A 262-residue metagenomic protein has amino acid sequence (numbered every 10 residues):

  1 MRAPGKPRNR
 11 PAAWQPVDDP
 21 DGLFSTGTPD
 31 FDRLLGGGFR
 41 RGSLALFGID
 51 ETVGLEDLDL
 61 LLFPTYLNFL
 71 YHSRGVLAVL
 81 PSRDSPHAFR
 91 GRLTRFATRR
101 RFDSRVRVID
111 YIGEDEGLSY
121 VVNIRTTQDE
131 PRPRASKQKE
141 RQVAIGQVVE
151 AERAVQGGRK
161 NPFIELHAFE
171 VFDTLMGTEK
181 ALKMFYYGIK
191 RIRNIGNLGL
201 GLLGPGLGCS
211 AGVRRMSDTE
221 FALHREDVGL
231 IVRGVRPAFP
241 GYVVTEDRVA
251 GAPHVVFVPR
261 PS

Functional and structural regions predicted by a protein language model:
M1-P4, K190-S262: Phosphate-binding/switch region of NTP-binding enzymes
R2-D18: Charged, amphipathic alpha-helical linker segments immediately N-terminal to NTP-binding catalytic cores
A13-D30: N-terminal pre-Walker A segment at the start of P-loop NTPase domains
S25-H87: Glycine-rich P-loop/Walker A and Walker A-like loops and their local beta1-loop-alpha1 context in P-loop NTPases
E51-E56, R83-H87, E170-K180, G206-G208: Short acidic, S/G/P-rich loop/turn micro-motifs used as interaction or catalytic elements
L67-N68, A151-E152, T174-L207: Substrate-engagement module of ASCE P-loop NTPases
S73-F163, E170: Conserved inter-motif catalytic segment of the P-loop NTP-binding fold
L77-L80, F163-H167, N194-P205: Structural recognition of the conserved hydrophobic beta-strand(s) that form the central parallel beta-sheet of P-loop
